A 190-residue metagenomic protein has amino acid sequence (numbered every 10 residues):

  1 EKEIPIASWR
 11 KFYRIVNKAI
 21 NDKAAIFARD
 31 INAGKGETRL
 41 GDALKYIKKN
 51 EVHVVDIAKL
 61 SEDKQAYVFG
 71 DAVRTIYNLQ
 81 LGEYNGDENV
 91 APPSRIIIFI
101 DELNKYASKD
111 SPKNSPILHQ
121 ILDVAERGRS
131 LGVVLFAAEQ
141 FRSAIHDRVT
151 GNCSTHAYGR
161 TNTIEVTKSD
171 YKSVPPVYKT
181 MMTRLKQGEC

Functional and structural regions predicted by a protein language model:
E1-Q120, S130: P-loop NTPase motor domains
P116-C190: Conserved ATP-driven motor cores of ASCE-family P-loop NTPases powering translocation/secretion/packaging/pilus
